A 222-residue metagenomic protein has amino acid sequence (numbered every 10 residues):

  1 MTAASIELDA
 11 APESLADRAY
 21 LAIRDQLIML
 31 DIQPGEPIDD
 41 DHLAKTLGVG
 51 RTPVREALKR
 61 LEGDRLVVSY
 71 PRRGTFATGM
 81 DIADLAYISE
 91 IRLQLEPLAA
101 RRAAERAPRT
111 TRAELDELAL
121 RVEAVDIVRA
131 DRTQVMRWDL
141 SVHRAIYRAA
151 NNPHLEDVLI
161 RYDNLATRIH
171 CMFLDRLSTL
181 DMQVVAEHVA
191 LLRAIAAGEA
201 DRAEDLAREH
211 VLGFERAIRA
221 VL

Functional and structural regions predicted by a protein language model:
M1-E105, R219-L222: Short linear motifs at protein or domain termini
G63-V68, E117, Y162-L165, T179-M182: Mobile beta-alpha loop/short-helix "lid" or hinge segments that flank ligand
R72, L95, E117, Q183-A186: Alpha-helix N-cap/N′ positions at the starts of helices
I82-A86, A100-A107, D126-A130, C171-S178: A ubiquitous short alpha-helical element
A86-L93, V185, A196, E204 (+1 more regions): Short amphipathic alpha-helical segments with heptad-repeat character
R109-M172, A186-R193, R202-G213: Conserved amphipathic alpha-helical segments that form helical-bundle/coiled-coil interaction surfaces
